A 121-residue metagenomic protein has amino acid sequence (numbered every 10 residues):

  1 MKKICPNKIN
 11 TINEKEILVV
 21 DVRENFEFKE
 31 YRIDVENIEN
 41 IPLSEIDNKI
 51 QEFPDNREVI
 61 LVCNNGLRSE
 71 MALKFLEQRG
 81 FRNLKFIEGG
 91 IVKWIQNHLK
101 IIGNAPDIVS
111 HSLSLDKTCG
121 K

Functional and structural regions predicted by a protein language model:
M1-L18, N25-E58, L67-K121: Rhodanese-like catalytic fold shared by cysteine-dependent sulfurtransferases and DSP/PTP-type phosphatases
V62-C63: Short, surface-exposed ligand- or partner-binding patches at beta-edge/loop junctions that are enriched in aromatics
